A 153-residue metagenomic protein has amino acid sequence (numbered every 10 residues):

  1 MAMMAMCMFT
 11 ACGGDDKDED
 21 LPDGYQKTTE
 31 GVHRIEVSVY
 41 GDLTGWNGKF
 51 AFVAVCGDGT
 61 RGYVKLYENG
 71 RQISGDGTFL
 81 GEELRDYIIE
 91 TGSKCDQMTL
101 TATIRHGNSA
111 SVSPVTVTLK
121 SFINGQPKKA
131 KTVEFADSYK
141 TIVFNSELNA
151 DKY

Functional and structural regions predicted by a protein language model:
M6-R34: Bacterial Sec-dependent N-terminal signal peptides
D18-D23, L80-E90, F144-S146: Short beta-strands within extracellular/lumenal beta-sheet-rich domains
T29-V39, S93-A102: Noncatalytic modules at the cell exterior or secretory-pathway interfaces, chiefly beta-strand-rich lectin/adhesion
R34-S74, Y153: Post-signal-peptide N-terminal segment of Sec-exported extracytoplasmic proteins
A51-V53, T118-F122: Beta-strand signatures of extracellular beta-sandwich domains
G57-S113: Mature extracytoplasmic domains of secretory-pathway proteins
F122-S138: Short, exposed beta-strand-loop hairpins at the edges of beta-sheets in extracellular/periplasmic proteins
D137-Y153: Short, low-complexity, Pro/Ser/Thr/Gly-rich segments in the mature regions of secreted, periplasmic
